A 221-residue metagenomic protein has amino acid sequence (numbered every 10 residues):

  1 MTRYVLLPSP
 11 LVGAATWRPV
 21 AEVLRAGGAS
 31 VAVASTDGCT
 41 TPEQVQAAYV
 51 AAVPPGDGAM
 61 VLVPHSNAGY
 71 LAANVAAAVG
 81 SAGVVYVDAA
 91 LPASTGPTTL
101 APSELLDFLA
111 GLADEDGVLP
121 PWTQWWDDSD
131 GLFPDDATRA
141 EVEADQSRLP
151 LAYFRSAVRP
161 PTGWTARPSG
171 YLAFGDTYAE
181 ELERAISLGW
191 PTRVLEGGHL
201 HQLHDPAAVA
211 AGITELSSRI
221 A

Functional and structural regions predicted by a protein language model:
T2-D57: Active-site catalytic motif of lipid deacylating hydrolases and related acyltransferases
L7-L11, H65-S66, A89, F174: Glycine-rich His-Gly loop
P19, N74-A78: Active-site signature of alpha/beta-hydrolase-fold catalytic machinery across serine- and Asp/Cys-nucleophile hydrolases
V63-A72: Gly/Ala-rich beta-loop-alpha elbow adjacent to hydrolase catalytic centers
A77-P120, Y153-R159, L182, I186: Flexible "cap/lid" loop of the alpha/beta hydrolase fold
V118-G163: Conserved alpha/beta-hydrolase catalytic His-Asp/Glu region
S147-A207, A211, I220: Conserved serine/cysteine hydrolase catalytic core
